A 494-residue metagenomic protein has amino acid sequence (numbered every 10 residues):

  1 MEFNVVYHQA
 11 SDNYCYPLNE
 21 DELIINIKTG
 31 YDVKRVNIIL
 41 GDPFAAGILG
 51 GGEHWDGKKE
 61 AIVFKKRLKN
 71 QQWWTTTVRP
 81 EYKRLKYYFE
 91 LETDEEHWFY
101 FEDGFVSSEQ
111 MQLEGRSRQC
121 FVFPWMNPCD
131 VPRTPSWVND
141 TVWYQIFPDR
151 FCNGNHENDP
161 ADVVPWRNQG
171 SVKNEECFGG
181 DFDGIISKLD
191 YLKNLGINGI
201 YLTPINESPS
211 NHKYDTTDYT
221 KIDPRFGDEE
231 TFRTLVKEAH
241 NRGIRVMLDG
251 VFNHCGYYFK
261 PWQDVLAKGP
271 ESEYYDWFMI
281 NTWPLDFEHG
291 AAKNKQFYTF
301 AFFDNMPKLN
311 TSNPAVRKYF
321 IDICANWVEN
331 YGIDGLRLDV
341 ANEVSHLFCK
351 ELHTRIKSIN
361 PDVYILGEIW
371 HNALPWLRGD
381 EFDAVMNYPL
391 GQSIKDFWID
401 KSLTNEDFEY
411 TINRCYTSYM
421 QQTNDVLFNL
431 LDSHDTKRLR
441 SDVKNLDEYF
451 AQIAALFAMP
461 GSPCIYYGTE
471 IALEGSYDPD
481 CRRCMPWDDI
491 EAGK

Functional and structural regions predicted by a protein language model:
M1-V33, M111-C129, T134: Non-catalytic, glycine-rich low-complexity segments
Y31-K83, E92-E109: Aromatic-rich carbohydrate-binding modules that target alpha-glucans
N70-Q72, P80-K86, T93-N198: Conserved structural scaffold segments of CAZyme catalytic domains across common CAZy folds
V138, G154-F178, K188, N387 (+3 more regions): Loop/helix patches that line or flank the sugar-binding groove of alpha-linked glycan CAZymes
T141, F147-N198, I205-A325, N330 (+2 more regions): Substrate-binding/active-site clefts of carbohydrate-active enzymes
V142-Y144, I200-L202, V246-L248, L336 (+4 more regions): Hydrophobic faces of well-ordered beta-strands that scaffold small-molecule active sites in alpha/beta enzyme cores
V236-I244, H254, F259-P270, A325 (+4 more regions): Active-site-proximal helices and loops of the catalytic beta/alpha 8
M247, G335-A341, L439: Short catalytic-loop micro-motif centered on adjacent basic/acidic residues
